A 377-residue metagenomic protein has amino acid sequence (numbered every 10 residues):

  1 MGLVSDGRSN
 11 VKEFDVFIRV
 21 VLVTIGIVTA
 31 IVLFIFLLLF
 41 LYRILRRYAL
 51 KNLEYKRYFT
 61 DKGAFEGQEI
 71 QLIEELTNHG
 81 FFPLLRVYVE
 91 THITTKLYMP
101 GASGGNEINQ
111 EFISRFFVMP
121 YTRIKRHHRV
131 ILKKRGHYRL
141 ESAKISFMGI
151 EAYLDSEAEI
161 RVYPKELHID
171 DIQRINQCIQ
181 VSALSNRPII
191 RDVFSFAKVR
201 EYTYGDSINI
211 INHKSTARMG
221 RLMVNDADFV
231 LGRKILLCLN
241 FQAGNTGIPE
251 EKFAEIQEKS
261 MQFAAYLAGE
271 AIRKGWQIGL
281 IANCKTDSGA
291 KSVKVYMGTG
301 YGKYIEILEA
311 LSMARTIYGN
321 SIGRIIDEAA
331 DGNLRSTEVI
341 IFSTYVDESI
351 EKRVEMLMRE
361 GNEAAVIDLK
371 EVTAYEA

Functional and structural regions predicted by a protein language model:
M1-R57, K62-F65, F342: Extracellular/lumenal glycan-associated context and N-glycosylation machinery
M1-V11, L76-N78, L154, D287 (+3 more regions): Intrinsic structural disorder
S9, I18, Q173-R174, I179 (+1 more regions): Low-complexity, compositionally biased segments
V11, I25, T94-L97, I160-K165 (+6 more regions): Short, structured coil/loop segments at alpha-helix boundaries
L22-G26, R86, P188, N225 (+3 more regions): Intrinsic-disorder/low-complexity, polar/charged segments
T24-I25, K133, K198, T203-Y204 (+3 more regions): General structural signal for secondary-structure boundaries
L39-S288: An amphipathic, basic-hydrophobic helix/alpha-beta surface used to engage anionic, phosphate-rich ligands or surfaces
G269-A377: Acidic, glycine-rich A-domain
